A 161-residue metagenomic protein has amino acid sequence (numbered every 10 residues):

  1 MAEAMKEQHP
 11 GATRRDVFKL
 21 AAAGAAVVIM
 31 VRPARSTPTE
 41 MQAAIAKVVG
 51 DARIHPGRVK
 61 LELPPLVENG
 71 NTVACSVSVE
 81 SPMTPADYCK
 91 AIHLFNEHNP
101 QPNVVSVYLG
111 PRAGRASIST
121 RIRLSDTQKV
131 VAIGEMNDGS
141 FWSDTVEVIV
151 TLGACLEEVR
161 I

Functional and structural regions predicted by a protein language model:
M1-A12, A23: N-terminal secretory signal peptides
A12-V28: N-terminal export leaders
I29-K60: C-terminal segment of N-terminal export signals and the immediately downstream linker at the start of the mature
A74-P82: Short edge beta-strand/loop segments characteristic of extracellular beta-sandwich folds
P100-R123: An anionic, turn-rich surface loop/hairpin at beta-sheet edges that serves as a generic interaction/coordination patch
N137-S143: Short acidic/polar inter-strand loop motif in beta-rich domains
E147-T151: Short beta-strand edge segments in extracellular beta-sheet folds
